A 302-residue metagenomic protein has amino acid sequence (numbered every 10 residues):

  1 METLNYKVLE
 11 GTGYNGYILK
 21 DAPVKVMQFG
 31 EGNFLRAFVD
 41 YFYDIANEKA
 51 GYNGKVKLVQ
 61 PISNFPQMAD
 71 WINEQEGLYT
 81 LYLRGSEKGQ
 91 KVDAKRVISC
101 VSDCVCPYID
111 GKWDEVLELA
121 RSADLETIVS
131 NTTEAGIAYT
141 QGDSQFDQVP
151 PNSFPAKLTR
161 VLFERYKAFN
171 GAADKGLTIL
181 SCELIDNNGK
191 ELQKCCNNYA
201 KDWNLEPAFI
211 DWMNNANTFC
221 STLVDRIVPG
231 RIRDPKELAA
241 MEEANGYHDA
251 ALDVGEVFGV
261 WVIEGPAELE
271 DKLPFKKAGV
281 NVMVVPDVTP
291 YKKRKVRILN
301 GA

Functional and structural regions predicted by a protein language model:
M1-A302: Substrate/ligand-engaging "lid" and interaction regions
